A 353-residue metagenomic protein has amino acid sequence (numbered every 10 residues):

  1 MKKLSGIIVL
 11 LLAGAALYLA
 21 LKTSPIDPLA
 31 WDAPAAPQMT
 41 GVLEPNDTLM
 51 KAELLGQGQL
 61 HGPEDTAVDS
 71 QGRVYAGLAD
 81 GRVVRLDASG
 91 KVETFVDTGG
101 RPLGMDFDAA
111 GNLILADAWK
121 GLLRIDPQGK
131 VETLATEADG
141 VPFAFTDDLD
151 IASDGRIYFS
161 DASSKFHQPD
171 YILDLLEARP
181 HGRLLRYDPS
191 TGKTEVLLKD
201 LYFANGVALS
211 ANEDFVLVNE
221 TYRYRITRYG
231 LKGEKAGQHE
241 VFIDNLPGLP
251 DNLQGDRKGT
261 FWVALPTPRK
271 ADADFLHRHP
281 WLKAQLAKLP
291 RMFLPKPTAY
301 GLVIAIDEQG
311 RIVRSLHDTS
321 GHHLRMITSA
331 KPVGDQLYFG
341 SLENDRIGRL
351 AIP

Functional and structural regions predicted by a protein language model:
K2-P353: Sequence-structural signature of mature extracellular/luminal beta-sheet repeat domains, prominently beta-propellers
